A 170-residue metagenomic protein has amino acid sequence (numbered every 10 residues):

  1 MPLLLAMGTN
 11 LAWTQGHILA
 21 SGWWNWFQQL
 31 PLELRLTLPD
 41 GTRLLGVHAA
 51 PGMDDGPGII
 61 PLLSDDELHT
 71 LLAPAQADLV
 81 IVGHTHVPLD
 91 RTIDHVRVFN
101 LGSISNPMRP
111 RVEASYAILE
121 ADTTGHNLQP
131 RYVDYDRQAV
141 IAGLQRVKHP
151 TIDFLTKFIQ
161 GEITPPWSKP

Functional and structural regions predicted by a protein language model:
M1-R35, T42, G58-Q76: Active-site neighborhood of divalent metal-dependent phosphoester bond hydrolases
E33-R35, G46, D90, Y116-I118: Conserved hydrophobic/aromatic beta-strand scaffold that supports enzyme active sites
R35-L38, L71-L72, L89-T92, M108: Short, conserved, surface-exposed binding loops centered on an aromatic residue
L38-P51: Mobile, glycine- and charge-enriched loop segments and immediately flanking short secondary-structure elements within
V47, D78-H86, V98-G102: Active-site neighborhood of phospho(di)ester-bond hydrolases with catalytic His/Asp-centered motifs
A49, D54-I60, R91-D94, P110-V112: A short secondary-structure junction signal
P51, V87, S105: Short active-site segment of divalent metal-dependent hydrolases/proteases that encodes the spacing between
R91-P170: Acidic, His/Gly-rich catalytic cores of divalent-metal-dependent hydrolytic chemistry
